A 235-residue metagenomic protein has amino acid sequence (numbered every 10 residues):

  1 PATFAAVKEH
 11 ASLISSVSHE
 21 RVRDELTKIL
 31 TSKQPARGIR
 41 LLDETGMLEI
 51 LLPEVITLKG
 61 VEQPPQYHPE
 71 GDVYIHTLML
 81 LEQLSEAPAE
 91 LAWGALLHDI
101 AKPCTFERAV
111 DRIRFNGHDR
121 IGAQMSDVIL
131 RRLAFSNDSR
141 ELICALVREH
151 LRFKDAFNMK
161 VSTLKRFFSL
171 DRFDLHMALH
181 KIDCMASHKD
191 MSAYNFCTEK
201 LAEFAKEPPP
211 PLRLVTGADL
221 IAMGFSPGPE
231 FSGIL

Functional and structural regions predicted by a protein language model:
P1, V128, R132, C184-L235: Charged substrate- and nucleic-acid-binding regions of tRNA-handling and nucleotidyl-transfer enzymes, centered on
P1-A92, L96, I100-I113, G117 (+2 more regions): Glycine- and charge-enriched loop/helix tracts that form the active or gating conduit in phosphate/cation-handling
A11-S16, T27-K28, R114-G117, L151-F153 (+3 more regions): A short, ordered amphipathic alpha-helix with a cationic face
I39-R40, D127, C144, H176 (+1 more regions): Short glycine-/small-residue-rich flexible loop motifs, especially phosphate/cofactor-binding loops
V61-G71, L78-L81, F135-S192: Histidine/acidic-rich helix-loop-helix segments that form or flank divalent-metal centers in metalloenzyme catalytic
S85, L96, A101, T105 (+5 more regions): Hydrophobic alpha-helix feature that most strongly marks membrane-spanning transmembrane helices and their immediate
P88-A92, R172-L179, N195, P210-G217: Active-site lining segments that contact anionic ligands and/or coordinate catalytic metals
I100, D111-A123, N137-L151, L164 (+1 more regions): Active/binding-pocket-proximal capping segment
